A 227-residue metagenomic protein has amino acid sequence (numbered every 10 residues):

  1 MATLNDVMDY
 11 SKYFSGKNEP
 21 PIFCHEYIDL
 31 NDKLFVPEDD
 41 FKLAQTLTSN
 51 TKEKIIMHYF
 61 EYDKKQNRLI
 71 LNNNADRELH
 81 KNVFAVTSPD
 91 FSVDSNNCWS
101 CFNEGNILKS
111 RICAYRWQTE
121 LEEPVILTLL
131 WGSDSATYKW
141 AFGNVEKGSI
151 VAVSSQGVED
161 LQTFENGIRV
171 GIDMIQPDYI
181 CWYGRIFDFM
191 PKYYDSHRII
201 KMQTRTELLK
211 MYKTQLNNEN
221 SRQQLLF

Functional and structural regions predicted by a protein language model:
M1-H80, F84-S95: Alpha/beta catalytic barrel-like cores
M1-L30, D195-F227: C-terminal accessory extensions appended to soluble enzyme cores
Q45-S49, Y62, Q66-L216: Eukaryote-skewed repeat-based solenoidal scaffolds used as protein-protein interaction platforms, primarily
